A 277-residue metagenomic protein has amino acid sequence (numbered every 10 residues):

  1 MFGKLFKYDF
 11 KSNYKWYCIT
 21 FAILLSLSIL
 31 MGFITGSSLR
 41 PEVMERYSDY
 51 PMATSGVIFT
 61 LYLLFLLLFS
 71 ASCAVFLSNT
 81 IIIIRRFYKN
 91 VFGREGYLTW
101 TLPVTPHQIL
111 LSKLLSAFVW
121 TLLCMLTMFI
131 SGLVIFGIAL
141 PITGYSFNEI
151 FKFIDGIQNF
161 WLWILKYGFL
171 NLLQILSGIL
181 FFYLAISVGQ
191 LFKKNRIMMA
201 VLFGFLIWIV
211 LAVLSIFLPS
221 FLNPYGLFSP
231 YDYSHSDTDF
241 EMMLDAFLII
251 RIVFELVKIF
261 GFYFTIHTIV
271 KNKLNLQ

Functional and structural regions predicted by a protein language model:
M1-S26, H107-T127, N195-I207: Alpha-helical transmembrane segments and their helix-start/interface "positive-inside/aromatic belt" motifs in integral
F2-D9, Y14, A185-M198, F254-Q277: Junction motif at the cytosolic side of a transmembrane helix
W16-V43, L63-T80, L123, T127 (+1 more regions): Hydrophobic alpha-helical transmembrane segments of multi-pass membrane transport/permease proteins
G32-R46, L133-S146, F217-Y231: Membrane-helix interface motif
G36, M52-N79, S112-S187: Secretory targeting signals
M44-F92, S236-F254: Membrane-embedded or membrane-proximal helical elements that form or frame transporter/channel pores
F87-S116: Helix-loop-helix units of permease transmembrane domains in multi-pass membrane transporters, especially ABC
L172-I179, S236-N275: Alpha-helical transmembrane segments of multi-pass membrane transporters/translocases
